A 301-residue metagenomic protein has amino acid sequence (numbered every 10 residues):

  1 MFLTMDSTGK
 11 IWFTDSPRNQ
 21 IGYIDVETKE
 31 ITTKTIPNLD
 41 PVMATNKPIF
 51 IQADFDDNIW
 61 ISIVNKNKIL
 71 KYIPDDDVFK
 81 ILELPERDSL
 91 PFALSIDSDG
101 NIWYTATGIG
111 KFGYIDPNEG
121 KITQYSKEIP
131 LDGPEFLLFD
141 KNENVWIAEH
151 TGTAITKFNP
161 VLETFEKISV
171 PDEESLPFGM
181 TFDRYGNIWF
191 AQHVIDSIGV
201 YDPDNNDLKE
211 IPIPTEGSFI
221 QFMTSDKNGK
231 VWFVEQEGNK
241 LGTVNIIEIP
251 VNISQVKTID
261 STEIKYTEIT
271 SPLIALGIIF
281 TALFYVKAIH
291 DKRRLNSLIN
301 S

Functional and structural regions predicted by a protein language model:
M5-T8, A53-D56, I96-G100, F139-N142 (+2 more regions): Residue-level detector of Asp-centered blade-edge/turn motifs that repeat once per structural unit in beta-propeller
I11-P17, I61-N65, I102-G108, V145-T151 (+2 more regions): Conserved beta-strand positions in repeat-built beta-propeller and related beta-rich domains
N19-G22, N67-K71, G110-Y114, T153-K157 (+2 more regions): A short loop-to-beta-strand structural motif that recurs across blades of beta-propeller domains
D25-K29, Y72-D77, D116-G120, N159-E163 (+2 more regions): Short loop/turn segments that connect beta-strands within beta-propeller blades
T35-M43, E83-R87, S126-P130, S169-E173 (+1 more regions): Surface loop/turn motifs at the tips and blade-to-blade linkers of beta-strand repeat domains
I211-K257, I264-Y266: Blade-level signature of beta-propeller repeat domains, shared across WD40, Kelch, NHL, RCC1 and BNR/Asp-box propellers
D291-S301: Cytoplasmic C-terminal tails of single-pass
